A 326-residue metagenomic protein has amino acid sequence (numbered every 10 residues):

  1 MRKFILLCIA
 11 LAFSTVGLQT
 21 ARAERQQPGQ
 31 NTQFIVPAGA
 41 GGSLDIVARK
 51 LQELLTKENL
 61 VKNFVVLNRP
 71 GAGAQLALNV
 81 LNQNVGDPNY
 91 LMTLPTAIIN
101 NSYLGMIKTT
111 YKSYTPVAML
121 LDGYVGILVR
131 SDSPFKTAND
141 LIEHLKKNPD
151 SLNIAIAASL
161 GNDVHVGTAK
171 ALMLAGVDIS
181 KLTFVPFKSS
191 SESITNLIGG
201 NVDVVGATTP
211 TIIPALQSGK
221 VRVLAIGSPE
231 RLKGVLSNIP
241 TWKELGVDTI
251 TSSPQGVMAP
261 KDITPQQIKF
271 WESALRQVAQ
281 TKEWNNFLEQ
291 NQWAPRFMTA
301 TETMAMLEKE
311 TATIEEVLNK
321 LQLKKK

Functional and structural regions predicted by a protein language model:
M1-Q30, K325-K326: Short, low-complexity disordered leader/linker segments with a strong preference for bacterial N-terminal type II
A23-S113, L160, V177-V204, F297-M298 (+1 more regions): N-terminal (or domain-start) structured segment
P28, T32, V80-Y90, S102-E192 (+2 more regions): Hinge/capping helix and adjacent helix->loop/strand transition within the periplasmic-binding protein
G29-N31, V223, P265-K326: An extracytoplasmic/periplasmic, membrane-proximal ligand-sensing/linker region
A40, A97-N100, S133-P134, S159-N162 (+3 more regions): Solvent-exposed loop/turn segments at secondary-structure junctions within structured extracellular/periplasmic domains
L55, N59, N68, V85 (+12 more regions): Sec/Tat-exported extracytoplasmic proteins
I156-S159, D163-I239: Ligand-binding pocket segment of bilobal, Venus flytrap-like solute-binding proteins
T211-Q280, K309-A312: C-terminal lobe and pocket-closing loops of periplasmic/extracytoplasmic Venus-flytrap solute-binding proteins
